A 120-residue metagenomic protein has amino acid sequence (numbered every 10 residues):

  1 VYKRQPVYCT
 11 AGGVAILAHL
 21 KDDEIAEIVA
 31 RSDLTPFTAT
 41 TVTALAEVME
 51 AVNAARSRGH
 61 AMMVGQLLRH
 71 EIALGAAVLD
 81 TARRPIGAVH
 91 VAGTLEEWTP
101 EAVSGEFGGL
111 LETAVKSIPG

Functional and structural regions predicted by a protein language model:
V1, E24-E27, D33, E47-E50 (+5 more regions): Glutamate identity and glutamate-enriched acidic tracts
K3-L67: Short, solvent-exposed recognition segments
R58, R69-H70, G87-G120: Juxtadomain coupling helices with adjacent low-complexity linkers
I72-A76: Short hydrophobic beta-strand micro-motif common in sensory/regulatory domains
V78-T81: Sensor-regulatory modules in signal-transduction proteins
